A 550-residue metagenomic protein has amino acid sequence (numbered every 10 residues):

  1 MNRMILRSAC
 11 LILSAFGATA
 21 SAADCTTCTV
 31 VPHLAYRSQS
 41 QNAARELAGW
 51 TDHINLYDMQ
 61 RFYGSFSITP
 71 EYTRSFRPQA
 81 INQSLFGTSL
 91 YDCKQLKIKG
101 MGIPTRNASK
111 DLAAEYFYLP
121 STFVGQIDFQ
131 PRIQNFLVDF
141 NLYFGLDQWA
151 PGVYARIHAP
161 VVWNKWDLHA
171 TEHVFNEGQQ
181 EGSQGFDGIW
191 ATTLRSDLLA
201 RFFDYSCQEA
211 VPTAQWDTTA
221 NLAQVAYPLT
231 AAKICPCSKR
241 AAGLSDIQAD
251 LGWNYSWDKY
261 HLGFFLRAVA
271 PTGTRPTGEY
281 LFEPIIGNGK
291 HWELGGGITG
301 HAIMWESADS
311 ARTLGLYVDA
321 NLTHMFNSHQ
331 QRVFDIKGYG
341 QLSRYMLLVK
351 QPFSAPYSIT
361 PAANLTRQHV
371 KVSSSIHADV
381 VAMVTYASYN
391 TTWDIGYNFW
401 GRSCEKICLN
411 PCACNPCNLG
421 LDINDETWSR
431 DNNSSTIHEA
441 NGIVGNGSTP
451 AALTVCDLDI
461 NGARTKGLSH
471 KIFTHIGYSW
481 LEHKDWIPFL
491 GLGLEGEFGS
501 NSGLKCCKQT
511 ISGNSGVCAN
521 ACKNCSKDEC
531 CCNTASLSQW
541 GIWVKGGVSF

Functional and structural regions predicted by a protein language model:
M1-Q41, G516-C530: Cleavable N-terminal export/targeting peptides
A22-C25, A48-G64, Y143-Y154, L168 (+10 more regions): Short loop/turn motifs that connect adjacent beta-strands in outer-membrane beta-barrel proteins
A23-Q248, R464, Q539, G547: Transmembrane beta-barrel domains of Gram-negative outer membranes and organellar outer membranes
P70-F76, A159-K165, Y255, A268-T274 (+7 more regions): Transmembrane beta-strands of outer-membrane beta-barrel pores
I81-Y91, A170, Q179-F186, W190-E209 (+2 more regions): Outer membrane beta-barrel transmembrane domains
D128-F136, K239-S245, I286-L294, V370-H377 (+2 more regions): Short sequence motifs at beta-strands and strand-loop junctions characteristic of Gram-negative outer-membrane
V138-F144, I157, A249-Y255, L266 (+6 more regions): Residues on the lipid-exposed face of transmembrane beta-strands in outer-membrane beta-barrel proteins
H261-Y339: Loop-centered beta-sheet repeat module
